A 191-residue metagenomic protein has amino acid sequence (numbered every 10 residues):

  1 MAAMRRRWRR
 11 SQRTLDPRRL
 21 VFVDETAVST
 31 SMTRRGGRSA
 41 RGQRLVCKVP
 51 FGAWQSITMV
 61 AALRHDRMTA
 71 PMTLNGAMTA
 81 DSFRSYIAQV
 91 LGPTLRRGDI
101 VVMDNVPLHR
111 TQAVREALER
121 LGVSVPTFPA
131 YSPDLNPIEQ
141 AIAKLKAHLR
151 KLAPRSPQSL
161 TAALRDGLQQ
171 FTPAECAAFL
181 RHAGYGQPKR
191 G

Functional and structural regions predicted by a protein language model:
M1-G191: Short functional hotspots at interaction and active-site rims
